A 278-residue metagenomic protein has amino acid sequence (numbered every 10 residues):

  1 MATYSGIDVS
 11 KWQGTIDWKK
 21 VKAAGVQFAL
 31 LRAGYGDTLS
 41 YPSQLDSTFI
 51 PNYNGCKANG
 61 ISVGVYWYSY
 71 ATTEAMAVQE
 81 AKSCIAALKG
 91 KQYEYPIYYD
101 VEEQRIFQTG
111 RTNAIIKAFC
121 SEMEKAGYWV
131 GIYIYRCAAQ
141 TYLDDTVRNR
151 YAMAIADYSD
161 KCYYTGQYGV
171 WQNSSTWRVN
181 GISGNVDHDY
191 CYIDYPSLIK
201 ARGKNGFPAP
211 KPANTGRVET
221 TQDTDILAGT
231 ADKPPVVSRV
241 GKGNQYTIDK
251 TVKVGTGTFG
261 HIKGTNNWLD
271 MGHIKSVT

Functional and structural regions predicted by a protein language model:
M1-C120, E124-G127: Substrate-binding cleft of extracellular glycoside hydrolase catalytic domains
M1-Q13, K19, T146-A209: Functionally critical loop-and-helix segments that line ligand-binding/catalytic clefts of soluble enzyme domains
V63, W129-G131, M153: Hydrophobic anchor at the start of a short beta-strand that flanks the dinucleotide cofactor-binding loop
G127-Q140: Aromatic-lined carbohydrate-recognition surfaces of secreted/lumenal glycan-active proteins
A138-R148: Glycine-rich, charge-decorated loop segments at or immediately adjacent to ligand/cofactor-binding or catalytic sites
P208-H261, K275: Beta-loop motif signature
T265-K275: A short macromolecule-binding patch
